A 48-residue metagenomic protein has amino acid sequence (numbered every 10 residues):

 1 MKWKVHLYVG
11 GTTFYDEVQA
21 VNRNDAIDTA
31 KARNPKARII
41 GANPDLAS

Functional and structural regions predicted by a protein language model:
M1-T13: Short aromatic-glycine-(Arg/Gly/Cys) micro-motifs in beta-strand/loop hairpins
Y8, T29, A37-I39: A periodicity- and composition-biased signal for non-globular, repetitive helical segments
T12, D25-I27, L46: A broad, structure-centric signal for solvent-exposed, well-ordered loop/edge residues that line or flank functional
T12-N22: A short, exposed loop/beta-hairpin motif centered on an aromatic-Gly-Thr core
D16, K31-R33: Intrinsically disordered and other compositionally biased segments
R33-S48: Short, mixed-charge low-complexity intrinsically disordered segments
